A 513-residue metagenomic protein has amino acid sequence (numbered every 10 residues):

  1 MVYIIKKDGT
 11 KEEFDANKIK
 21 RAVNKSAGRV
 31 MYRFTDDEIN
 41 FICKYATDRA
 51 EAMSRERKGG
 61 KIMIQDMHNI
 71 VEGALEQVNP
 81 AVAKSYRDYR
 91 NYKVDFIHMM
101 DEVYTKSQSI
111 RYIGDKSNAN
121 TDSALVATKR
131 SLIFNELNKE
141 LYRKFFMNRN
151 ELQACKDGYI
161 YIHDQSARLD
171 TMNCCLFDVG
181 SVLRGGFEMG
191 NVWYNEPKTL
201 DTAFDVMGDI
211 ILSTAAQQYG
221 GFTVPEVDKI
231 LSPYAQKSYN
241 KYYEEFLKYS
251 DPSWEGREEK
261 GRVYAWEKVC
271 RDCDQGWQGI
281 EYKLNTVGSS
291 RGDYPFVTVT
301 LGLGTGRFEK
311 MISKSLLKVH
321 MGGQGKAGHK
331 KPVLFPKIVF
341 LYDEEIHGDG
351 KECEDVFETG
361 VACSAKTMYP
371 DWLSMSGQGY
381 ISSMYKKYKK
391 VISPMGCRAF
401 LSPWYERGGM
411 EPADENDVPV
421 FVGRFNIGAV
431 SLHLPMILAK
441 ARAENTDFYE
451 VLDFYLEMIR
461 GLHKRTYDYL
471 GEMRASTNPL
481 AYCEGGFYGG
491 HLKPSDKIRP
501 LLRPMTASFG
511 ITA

Functional and structural regions predicted by a protein language model:
M1-R111: Charged, amphipathic alpha-helical regulatory modules used for macromolecular assembly or allosteric control
F96, E102-T506: Conserved catalytic cores of very large enzyme subunits
A507-A513: Extended amphipathic alpha-helical segments enriched in small hydrophobics
